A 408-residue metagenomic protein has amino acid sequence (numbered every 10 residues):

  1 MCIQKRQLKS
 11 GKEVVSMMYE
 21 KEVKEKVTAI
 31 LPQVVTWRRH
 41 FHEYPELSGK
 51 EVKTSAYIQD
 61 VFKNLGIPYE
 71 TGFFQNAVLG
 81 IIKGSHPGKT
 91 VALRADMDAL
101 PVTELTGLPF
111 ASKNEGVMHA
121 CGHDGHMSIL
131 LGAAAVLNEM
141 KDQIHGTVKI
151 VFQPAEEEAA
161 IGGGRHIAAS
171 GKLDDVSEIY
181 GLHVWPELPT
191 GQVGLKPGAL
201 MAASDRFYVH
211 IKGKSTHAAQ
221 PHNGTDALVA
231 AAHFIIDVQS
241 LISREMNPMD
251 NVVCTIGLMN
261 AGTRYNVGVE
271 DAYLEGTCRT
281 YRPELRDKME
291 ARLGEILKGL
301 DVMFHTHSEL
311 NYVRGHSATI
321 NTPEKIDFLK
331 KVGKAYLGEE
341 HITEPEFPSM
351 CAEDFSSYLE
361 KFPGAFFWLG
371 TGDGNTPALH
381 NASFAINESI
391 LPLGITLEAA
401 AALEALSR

Functional and structural regions predicted by a protein language model:
M1-S16: Short, Lys/Arg-enriched N-terminal segments with co-localized hydrophobic residues within the first ~10-30 amino acids
M18-H119, S128-I144: Acidic/His- and Gly-rich active-site-bordering loop/insert found across diverse amide/peptide-bond hydrolases
Y19, I30-Q33, W37, K50-V61 (+17 more regions): General structural feature for long, well-ordered alpha-helical segments within catalytic domains of soluble enzymes
F41, G80, L93, H123 (+8 more regions): Divalent metal-coordination and catalytic microenvironments
R94, F207-V209, F366-T371: Non-cysteine beta-strand/loop elements that form the S-adenosyl-L-methionine
L100-V102, T106-M118, G125, L131 (+3 more regions): Histidine/acidic-residue-rich, glycine-tolerant segments that coordinate divalent metal ions
A232-R408: Metal-dependent amide/peptide-bond hydrolase catalytic core, centered on the "pita-bread" metallohydrolase fold
